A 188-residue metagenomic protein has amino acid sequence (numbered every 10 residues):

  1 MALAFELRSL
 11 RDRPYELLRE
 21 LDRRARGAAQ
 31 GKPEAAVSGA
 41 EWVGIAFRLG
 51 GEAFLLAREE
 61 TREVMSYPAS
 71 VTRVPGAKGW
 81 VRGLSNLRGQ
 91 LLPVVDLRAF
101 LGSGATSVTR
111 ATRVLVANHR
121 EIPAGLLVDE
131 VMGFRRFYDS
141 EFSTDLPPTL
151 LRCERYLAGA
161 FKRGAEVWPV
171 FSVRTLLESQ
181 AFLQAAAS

Functional and structural regions predicted by a protein language model:
M1-S188: An acidic, low-aromatic, low-complexity terminal/linker signal
